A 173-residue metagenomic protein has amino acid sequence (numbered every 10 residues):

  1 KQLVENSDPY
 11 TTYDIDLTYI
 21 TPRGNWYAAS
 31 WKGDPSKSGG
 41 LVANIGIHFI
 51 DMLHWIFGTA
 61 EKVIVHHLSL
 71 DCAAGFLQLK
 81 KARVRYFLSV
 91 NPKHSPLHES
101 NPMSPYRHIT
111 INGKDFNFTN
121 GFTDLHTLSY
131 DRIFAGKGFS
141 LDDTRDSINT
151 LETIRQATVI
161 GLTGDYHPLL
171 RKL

Functional and structural regions predicted by a protein language model:
K1-T59: Predominantly a Rossmann-like dinucleotide-binding segment in NAD(P)-dependent oxidoreductases
Q2-L3, M52, A74, L128 (+1 more regions): Alpha-helical elements of Rossmann-like donor-binding domains used by nucleotide-donor carbohydrate transfer enzymes
D16, A60-S69: Conserved S-adenosyl-L-methionine
A43, I47, T123, G138: Electropositive phosphate-/nucleotide-binding environments in soluble metabolic enzymes
W55-V63, F87-P92: Short Pro/Gly-enriched beta-strand edge/turn motifs at strand-loop
A73-D124: C-terminal substrate-binding/catalytic lobe of Rossmann-fold NAD(P)-dependent oxidoreductases
L125-D131: Conserved C-terminal active-site "lid" loop/helix of NAD(P)H-dependent oxidoreductases that clamps the redox cofactor
D131-L173: C-terminal helix-rich "cap/oligomerization" subdomain common to oxidoreductases
